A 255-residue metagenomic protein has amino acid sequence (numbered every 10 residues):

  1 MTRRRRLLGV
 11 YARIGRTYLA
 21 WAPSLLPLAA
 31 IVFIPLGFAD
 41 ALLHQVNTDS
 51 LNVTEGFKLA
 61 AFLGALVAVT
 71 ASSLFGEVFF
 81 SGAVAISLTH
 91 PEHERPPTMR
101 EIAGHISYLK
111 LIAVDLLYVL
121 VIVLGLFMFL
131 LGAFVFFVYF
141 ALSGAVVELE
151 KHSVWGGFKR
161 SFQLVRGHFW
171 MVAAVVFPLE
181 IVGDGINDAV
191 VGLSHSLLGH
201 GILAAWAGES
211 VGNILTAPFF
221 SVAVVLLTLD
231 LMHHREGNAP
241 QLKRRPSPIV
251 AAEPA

Functional and structural regions predicted by a protein language model:
M1, R13, D49-V53, F80-R95 (+3 more regions): Juxtamembrane transition segments at transmembrane-helix termini in multipass membrane proteins
T2-P35, E101-G125, F136-D188: Interfacial aromatic "cap" segments that immediately flank transmembrane helices in multipass membrane proteins
R4-L8, A60-A65, S73, E77 (+7 more regions): Solvent-exposed, acidic/flexible segments
F33, A39-A41, I86, H234: Hydrophobic alpha-helical segments of integral membrane proteins
P35-S73, T98, A103-H105, L126-A133 (+1 more regions): Membrane-helix interface segments in multi-pass membrane proteins
F62, L66, T70, E77 (+2 more regions): A conserved helix-loop-strand patch within extracytoplasmic ligand-binding domains of the periplasmic binding
L74, L130, V147-K151: Short helix-coil transition sites and intra-membrane helix breaks within transmembrane domains of multi-pass
